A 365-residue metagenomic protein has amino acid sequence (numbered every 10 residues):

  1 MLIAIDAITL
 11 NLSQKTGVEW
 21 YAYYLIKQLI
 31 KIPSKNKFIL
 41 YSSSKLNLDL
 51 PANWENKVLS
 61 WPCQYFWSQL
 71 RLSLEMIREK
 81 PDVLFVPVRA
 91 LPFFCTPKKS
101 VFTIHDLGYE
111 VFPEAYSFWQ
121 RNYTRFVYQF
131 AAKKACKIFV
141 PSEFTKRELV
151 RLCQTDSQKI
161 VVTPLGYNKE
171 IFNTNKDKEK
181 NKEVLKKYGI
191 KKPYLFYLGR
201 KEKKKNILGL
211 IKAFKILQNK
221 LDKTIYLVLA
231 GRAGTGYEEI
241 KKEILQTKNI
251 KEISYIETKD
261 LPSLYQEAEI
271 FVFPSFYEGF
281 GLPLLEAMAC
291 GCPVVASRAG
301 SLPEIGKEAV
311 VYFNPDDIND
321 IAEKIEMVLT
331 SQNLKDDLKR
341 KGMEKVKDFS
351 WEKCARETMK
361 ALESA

Functional and structural regions predicted by a protein language model:
M1-A365: Carbohydrate transferase catalytic cores enriched for Leloir-type hexosyltransferases
